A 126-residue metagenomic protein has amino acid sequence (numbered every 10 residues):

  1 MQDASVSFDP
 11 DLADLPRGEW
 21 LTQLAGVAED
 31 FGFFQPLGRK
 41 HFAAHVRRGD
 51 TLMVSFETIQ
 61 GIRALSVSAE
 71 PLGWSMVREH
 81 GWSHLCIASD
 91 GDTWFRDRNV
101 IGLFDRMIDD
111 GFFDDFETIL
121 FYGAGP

Functional and structural regions predicted by a protein language model:
M1-D11: Charged, compositionally biased non-catalytic regions
D9-G81: Short, surface-exposed "cap/lid" segments of acyl-processing enzymes
S55, A88, W94-N99: Helix-termini ("caps") and immediately adjacent flexible loops/tails, especially at membrane-solvent interfaces
S55, C86, L120-Y122: A structural signal for short, well-ordered beta-strand segments and their strand-loop junctions that often border
R78-G91: Conserved alpha/beta-hydrolase
T93, G123-P126: Gly/Ser/Thr-rich loops at beta-strand to alpha-helix junctions that form or flank small-molecule/cofactor-binding
F95-D114: Alpha/beta-hydrolase active-site loop
D114-A124: Alpha/beta-hydrolase fold nucleophile elbow
